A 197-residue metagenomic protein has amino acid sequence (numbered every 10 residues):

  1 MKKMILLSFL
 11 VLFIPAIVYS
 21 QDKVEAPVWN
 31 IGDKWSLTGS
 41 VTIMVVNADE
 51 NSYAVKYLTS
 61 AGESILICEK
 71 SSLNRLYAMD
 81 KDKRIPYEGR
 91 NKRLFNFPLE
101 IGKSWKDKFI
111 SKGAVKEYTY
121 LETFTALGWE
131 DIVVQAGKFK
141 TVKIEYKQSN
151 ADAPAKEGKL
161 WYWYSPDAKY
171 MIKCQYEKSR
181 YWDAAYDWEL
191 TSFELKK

Functional and structural regions predicted by a protein language model:
M4-P15: Sec-dependent N-terminal signal peptides
F9, E25-A26, K92-N96, A153: Alpha-helical interaction segments
L10, G89-N91, F124, D131: Short, functionally important structural connectors and interaction interfaces within domains
V11, K23, D82, L94 (+1 more regions): Generic N-terminal simple sequence motifs
A16-S20: Sec/Tat signal peptide C-region and signal peptidase I cleavage site
Q21-I65, S71, F109-K197: Acidic, serine/threonine-rich low-complexity disordered tracts
V46-A54, L58-K106: An acidic-aromatic
